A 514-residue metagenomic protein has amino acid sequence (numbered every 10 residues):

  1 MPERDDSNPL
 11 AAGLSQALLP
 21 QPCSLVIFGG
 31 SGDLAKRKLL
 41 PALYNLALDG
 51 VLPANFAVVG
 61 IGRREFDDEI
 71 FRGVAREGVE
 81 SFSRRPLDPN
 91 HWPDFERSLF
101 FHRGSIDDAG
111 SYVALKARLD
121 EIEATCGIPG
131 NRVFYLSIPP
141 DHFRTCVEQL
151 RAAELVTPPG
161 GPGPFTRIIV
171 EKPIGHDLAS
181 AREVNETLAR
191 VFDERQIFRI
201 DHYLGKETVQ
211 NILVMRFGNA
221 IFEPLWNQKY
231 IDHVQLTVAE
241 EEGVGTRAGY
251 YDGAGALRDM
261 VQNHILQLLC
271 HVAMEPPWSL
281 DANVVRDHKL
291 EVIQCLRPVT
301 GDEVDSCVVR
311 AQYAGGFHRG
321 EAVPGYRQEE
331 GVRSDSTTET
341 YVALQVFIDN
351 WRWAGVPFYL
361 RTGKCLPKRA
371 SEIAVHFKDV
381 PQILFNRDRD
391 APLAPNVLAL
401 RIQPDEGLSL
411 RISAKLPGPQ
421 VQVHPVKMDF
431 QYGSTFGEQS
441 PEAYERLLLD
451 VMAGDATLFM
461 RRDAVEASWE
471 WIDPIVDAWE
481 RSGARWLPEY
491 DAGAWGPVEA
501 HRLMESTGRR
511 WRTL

Functional and structural regions predicted by a protein language model:
M1-V170, I174-L514: Secretory/organelle targeting and membrane-embedding segments
